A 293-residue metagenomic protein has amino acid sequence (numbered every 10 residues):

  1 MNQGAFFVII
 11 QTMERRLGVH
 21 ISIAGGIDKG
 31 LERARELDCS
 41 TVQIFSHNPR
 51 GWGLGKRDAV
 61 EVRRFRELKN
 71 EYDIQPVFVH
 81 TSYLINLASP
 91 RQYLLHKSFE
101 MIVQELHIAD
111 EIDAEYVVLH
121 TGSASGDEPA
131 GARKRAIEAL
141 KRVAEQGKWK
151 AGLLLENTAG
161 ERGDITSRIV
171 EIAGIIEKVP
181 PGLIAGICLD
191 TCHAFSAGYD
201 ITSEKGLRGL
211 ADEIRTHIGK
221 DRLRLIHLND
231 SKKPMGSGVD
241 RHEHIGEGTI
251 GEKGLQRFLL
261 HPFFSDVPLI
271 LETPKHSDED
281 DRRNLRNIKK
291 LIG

Functional and structural regions predicted by a protein language model:
Q3-G4, V8-T81, I85, S89-H107: N-terminal pre-domain/capping segments
E14-L17, C39-S40, Y72-V77, I112-E115 (+4 more regions): Short, well-ordered coil/turn segments that N-cap beta-strands
H20-A24, F45-P49, T81-L84, G122-A124 (+5 more regions): Active-site beta-loop-alpha junctions enriched in small/polar residues
D28-E36, D58-D73, V103-A109, I137-A144 (+2 more regions): Short amphipathic alpha-helices and their capping/turn segments at secondary-structure boundaries
A34, H80, S98, A109 (+5 more regions): Conserved, mostly hydrophobic/aromatic
E71, L87-G186: Active-site acidic/histidine proton-transfer and metal-coordination neighborhood in alpha/beta enzyme cores
Y93-L106, P129-R142, R168-E177, K205-D212 (+2 more regions): Short, electropositive alpha-helical surface patch
R142-E243: Acidic/histidine-rich catalytic cores of soluble enzymes
